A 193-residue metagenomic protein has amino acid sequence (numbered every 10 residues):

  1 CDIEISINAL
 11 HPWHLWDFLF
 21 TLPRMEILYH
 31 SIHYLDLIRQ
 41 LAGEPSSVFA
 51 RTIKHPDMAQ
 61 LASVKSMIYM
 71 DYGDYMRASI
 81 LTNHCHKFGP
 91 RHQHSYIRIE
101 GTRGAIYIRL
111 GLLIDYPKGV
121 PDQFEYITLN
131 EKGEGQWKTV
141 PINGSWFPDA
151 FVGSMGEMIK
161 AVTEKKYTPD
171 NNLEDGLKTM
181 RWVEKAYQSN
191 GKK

Functional and structural regions predicted by a protein language model:
C1-Q60, S66-I68, K193: Predominantly a Rossmann-like dinucleotide-binding segment in NAD(P)-dependent oxidoreductases
F18-P23, T139, N143, E164 (+1 more regions): Short amphipathic alpha-helical segments at helix-loop
S31-I38, H92, R103, F151-M155 (+1 more regions): A structural signal for well-ordered alpha-helical scaffolds and beta->alpha junctions
G43-A50, R77, G104, Y167 (+1 more regions): Generic structural signal for secondary-structure transition and capping sites
M58-A59, M76-G153, P169: NAD(P)-dinucleotide binding in Rossmann-like oxidoreductases
I68-D71, I99: Short acidic-hydrophobic surface loop/beta-edge motif
G73, G153-K193: C-terminal helix-rich "cap/oligomerization" subdomain common to oxidoreductases
